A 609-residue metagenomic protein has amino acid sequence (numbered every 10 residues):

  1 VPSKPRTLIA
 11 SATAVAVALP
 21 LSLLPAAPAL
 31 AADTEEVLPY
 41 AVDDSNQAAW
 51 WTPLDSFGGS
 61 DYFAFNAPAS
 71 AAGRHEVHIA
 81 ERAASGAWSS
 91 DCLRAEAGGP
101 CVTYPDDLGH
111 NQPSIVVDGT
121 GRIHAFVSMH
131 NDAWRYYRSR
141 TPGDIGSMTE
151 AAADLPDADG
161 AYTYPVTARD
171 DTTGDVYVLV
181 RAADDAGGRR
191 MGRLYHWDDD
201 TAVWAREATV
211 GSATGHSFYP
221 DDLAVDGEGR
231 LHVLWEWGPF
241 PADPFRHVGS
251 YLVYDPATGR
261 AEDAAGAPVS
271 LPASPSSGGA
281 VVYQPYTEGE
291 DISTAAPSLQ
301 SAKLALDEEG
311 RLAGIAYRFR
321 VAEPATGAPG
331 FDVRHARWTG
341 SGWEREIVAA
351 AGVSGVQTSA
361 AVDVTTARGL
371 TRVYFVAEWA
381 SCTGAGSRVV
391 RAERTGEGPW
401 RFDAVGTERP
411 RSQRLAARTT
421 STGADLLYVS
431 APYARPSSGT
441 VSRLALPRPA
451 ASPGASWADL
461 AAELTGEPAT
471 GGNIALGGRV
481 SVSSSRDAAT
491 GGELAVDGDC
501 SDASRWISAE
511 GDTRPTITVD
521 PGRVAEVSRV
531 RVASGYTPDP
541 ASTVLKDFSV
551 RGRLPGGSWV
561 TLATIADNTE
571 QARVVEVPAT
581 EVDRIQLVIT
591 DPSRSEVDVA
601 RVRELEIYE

Functional and structural regions predicted by a protein language model:
V1, I9, P20, R479-V482 (+2 more regions): Intrinsically disordered, low-complexity segments
V1-A31: Secretory targeting and sorting signals
S11, V15, L23, D55 (+16 more regions): A generic structural signal for short, solvent-exposed coil/turn residues that cap or connect secondary-structure
A31-P468: Extracellular, repeat-based ectodomains that mediate carbohydrate processing or recognition
N66, R181, E236, Y254 (+7 more regions): Structured loops at beta-to-helix junctions and adjacent beta-edge loops in soluble globular domains
A469-D499: Predominantly extracellular/luminal regions of secreted and cell-surface proteins, especially disulfide-bonded
S484-T490, D499-T561, D567-E609: Aromatic, loop-rich ligand-recognition surfaces of beta-strand-rich domains
